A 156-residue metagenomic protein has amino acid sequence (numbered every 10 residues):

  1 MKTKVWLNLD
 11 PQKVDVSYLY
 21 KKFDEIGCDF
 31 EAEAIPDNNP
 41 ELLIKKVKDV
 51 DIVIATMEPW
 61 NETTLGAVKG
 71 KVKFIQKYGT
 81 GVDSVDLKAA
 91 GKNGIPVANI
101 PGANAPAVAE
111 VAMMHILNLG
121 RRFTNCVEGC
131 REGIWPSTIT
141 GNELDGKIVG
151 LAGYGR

Functional and structural regions predicted by a protein language model:
M1-I52: N-terminal glycine-/charge-rich "phosphate-binding" loop or analogous flexible N-terminal tail
K2, V72, D145-I148: Phosphate-coordination loops involved in phosphoryl transfer and adenosine-cofactor binding
V16, K21, T138-R156: Rossmann-like dinucleotide/phosphate-binding beta-alpha-beta segment
N39-L43, W60-T64, V85, I139: Short acidic active-site motifs
G66-K71: Short, conserved loop/helix-junction motifs that constitute active-site signature segments in enzyme catalytic cores
D83-N93: Rossmann-fold NAD(P)-binding glycine/threonine-rich loop
N93, P101-I148: Phosphate-binding beta-alpha-beta segment of Rossmann-like dinucleotide-binding domains, i.e., the NAD(P)
